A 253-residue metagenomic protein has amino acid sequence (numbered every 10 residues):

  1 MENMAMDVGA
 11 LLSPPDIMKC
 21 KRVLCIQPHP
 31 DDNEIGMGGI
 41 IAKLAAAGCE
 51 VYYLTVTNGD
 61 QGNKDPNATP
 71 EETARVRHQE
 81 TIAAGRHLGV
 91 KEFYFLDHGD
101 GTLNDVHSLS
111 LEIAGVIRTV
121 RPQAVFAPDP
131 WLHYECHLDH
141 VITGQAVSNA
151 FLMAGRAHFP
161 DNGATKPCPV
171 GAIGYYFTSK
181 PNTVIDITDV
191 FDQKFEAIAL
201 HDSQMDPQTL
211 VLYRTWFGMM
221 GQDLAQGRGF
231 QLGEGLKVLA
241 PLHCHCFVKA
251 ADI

Functional and structural regions predicted by a protein language model:
M1-V120, C246-A250: Active-site rim/loop-helix segments in enzyme catalytic domains that contact anionic ligands
E2-I26, L103-I253: Metal-dependent de-N-acetylase/amidase catalytic core
